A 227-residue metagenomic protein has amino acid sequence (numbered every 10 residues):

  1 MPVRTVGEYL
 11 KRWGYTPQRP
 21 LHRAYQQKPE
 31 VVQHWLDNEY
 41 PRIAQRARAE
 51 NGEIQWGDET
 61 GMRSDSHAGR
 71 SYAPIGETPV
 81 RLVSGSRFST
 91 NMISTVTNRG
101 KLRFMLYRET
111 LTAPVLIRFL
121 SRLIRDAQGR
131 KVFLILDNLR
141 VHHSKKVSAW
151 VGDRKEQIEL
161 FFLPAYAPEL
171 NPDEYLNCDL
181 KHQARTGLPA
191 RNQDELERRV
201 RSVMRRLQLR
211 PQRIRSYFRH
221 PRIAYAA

Functional and structural regions predicted by a protein language model:
M1-Q27, E53, T60-M62: Conserved short alpha-helical interface segments
T5, E50-G52, D173-A227: C-terminal anion-handling pockets and recognition modules
V6, D58-T60, S94, L120 (+3 more regions): Generic structural signal for small/hydrophobic residues in well-ordered secondary structure, especially within
R12, H34-S121, R222-Y225: Extended, low-complexity cationic-aromatic segments
L21, E77-S86, G152-P172, L188: RNase H-like polynucleotidyl transferase catalytic core
P29, D137-N138, K145, F161-R185 (+1 more regions): RNase H-like two-metal-ion nuclease catalytic core shared by retroviral integrases and related mobile-element nucleases
Q55-G57, V132-N138, F161-P164, F218: Short beta-strand segments
H67, A113-L160: RNase H-like DDE/DDD metal-dependent nuclease/strand-transfer catalytic core used by mobile genetic elements
